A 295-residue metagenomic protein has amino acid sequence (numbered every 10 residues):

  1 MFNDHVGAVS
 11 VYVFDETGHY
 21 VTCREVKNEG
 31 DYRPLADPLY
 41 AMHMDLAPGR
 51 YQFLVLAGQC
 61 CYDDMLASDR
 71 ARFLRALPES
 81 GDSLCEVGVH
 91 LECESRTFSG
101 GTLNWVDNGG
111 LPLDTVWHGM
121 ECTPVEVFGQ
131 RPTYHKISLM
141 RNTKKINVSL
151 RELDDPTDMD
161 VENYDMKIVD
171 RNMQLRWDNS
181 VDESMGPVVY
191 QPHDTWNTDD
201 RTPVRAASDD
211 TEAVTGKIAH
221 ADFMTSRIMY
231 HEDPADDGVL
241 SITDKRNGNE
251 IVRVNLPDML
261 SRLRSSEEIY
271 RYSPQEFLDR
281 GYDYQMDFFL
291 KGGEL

Functional and structural regions predicted by a protein language model:
M1, L139-L153: A short, Gly/Thr-enriched small/hydrophobic beta-strand-prone motif that recurs across taxa
F2, M44, F128, L139 (+2 more regions): Sterically constrained small-residue positions within well-ordered secondary structures of folded domains
F2-H5, D154-E162: A short beta-turn/strand-edge loop motif at beta-sheet boundaries
A8-S68, M159-R264: Tryptophan-paired
H19-R141: Short, low-hydrophobicity acidic/polar segments
D45-A47, H90-E94, F128, M140 (+5 more regions): A structural detector for beta-sheet-dominated domains
H135, K144-I146, Y164: Structural beta-strand/beta-sheet cores of well-ordered domains, especially the beta-sheet scaffolds that support
G248, L256-L295: Hydrophobic, glycine-enriched assembly/anchoring segments
